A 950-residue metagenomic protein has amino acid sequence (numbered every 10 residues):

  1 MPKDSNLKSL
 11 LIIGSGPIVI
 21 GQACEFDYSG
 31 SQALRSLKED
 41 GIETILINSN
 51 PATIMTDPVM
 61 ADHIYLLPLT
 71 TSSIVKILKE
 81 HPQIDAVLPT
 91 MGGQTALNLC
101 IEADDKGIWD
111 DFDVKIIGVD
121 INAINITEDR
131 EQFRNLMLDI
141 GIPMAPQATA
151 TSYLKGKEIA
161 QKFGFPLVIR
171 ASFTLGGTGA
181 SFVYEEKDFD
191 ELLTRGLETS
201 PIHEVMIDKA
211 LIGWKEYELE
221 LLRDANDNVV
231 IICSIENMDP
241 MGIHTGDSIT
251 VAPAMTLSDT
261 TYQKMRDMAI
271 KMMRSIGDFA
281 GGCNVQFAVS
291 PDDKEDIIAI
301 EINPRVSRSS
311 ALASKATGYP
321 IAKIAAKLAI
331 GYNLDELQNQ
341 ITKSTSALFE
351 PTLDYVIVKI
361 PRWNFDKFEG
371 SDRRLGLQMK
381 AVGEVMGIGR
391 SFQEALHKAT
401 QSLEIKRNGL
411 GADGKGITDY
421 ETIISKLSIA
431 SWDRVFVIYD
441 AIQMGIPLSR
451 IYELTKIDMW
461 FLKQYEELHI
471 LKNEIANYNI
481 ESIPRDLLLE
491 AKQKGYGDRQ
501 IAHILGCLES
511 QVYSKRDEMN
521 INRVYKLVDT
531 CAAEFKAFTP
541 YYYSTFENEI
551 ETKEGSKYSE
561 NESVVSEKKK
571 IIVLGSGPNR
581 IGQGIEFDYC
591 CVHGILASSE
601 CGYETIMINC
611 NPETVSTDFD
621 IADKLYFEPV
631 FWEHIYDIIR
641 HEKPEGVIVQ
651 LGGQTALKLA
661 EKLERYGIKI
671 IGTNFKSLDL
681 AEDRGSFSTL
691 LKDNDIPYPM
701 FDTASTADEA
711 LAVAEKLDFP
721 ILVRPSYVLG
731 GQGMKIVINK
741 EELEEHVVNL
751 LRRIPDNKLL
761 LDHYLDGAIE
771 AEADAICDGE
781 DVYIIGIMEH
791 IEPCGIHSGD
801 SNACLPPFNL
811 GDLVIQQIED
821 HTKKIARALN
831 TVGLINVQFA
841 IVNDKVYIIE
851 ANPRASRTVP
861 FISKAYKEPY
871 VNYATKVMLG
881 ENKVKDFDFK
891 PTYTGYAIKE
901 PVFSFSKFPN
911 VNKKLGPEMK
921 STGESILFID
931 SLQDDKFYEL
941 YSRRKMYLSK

Functional and structural regions predicted by a protein language model:
P2, K8, D27, Q32 (+21 more regions): ATP-dependent carboxylate activation and anion-phosphoryl transfer catalytic cores that bind Mg-ATP to form
V19-A23, I124, S309-A313, I581-G584 (+2 more regions): A generic structural signal for short coil/turn motifs at secondary-structure boundaries
I47, T90, V119, Q147-A150 (+6 more regions): Structural motif
V59-D62, L66-P143, D623, E633-P697: Conserved N-proximal alpha/beta basic substrate-recognition cap immediately N-terminal to, or forming the N-lobe
D111-A180, T673-G733: A conserved helix-loop-beta module that forms one wall/lid of the active-site cleft in ATP-utilizing catalytic domains
Q500-E560: C-terminal amphipathic alpha-helical interaction region
